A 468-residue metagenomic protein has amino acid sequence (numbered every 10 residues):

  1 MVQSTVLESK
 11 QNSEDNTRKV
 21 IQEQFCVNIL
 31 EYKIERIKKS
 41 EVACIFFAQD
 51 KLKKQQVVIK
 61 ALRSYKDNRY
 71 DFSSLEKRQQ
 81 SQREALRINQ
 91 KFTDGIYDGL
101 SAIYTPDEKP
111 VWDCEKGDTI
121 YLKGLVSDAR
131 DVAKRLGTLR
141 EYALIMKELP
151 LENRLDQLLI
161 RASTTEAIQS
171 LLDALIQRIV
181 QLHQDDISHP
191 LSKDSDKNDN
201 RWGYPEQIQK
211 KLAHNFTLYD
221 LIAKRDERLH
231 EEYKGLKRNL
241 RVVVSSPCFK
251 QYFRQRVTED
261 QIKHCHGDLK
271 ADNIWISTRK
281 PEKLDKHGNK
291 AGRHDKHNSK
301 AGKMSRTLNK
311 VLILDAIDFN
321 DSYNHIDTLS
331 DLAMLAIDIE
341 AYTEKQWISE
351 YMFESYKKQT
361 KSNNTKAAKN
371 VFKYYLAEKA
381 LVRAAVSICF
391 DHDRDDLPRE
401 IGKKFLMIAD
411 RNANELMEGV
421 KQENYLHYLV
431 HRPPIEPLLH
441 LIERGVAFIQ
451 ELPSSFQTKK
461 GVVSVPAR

Functional and structural regions predicted by a protein language model:
V2-C26: Juxta-kinase regulatory segment immediately upstream of eukaryotic protein kinase catalytic domains
I29-Q49: ATP-binding glycine-rich phosphate-binding loop
C44-K51, V58, M146, F249-D285 (+3 more regions): Active-site acidic catalytic loop and adjacent metal/ATP-binding pocket of ATP-dependent phosphoryl transfer enzymes
L52-L75: ATP-binding glycine-rich loop module of kinase domains
R69-D71, D128-G137, K147-E148, R154-G267 (+3 more regions): ATP-dependent phospho-/nucleotidyl transfer catalytic cores
R78-I88: The N-lobe alphaC helix and its flanking beta3-alphaC-beta4 segment of protein kinase-like domains, centered on
T93-S101: Conserved HxN/HPN-centered segment at the entrance to the catalytic loop of eukaryotic protein kinase-like domains
S101-D107: Short beta-strand micro-motifs within the conserved protein kinase catalytic domain, predominantly in the N-lobe
